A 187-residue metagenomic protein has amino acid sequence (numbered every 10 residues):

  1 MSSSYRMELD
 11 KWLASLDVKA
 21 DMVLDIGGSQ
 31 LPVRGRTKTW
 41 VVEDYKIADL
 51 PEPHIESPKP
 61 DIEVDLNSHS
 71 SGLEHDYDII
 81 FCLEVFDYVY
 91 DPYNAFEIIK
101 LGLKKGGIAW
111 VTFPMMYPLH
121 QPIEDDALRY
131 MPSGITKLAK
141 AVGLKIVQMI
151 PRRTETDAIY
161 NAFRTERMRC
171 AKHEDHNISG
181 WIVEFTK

Functional and structural regions predicted by a protein language model:
M1-H75, I79, S179: Conserved N-terminal segment of class I S-adenosyl-L-methionine
V18, Y90, K104: Short conserved AdoMet
D25, C82, V111: Redox-cofactor binding/interface segments in oxidoreductases and associated redox assembly factors
S29-V33, E52-P53, S68, F86-D87 (+2 more regions): Short, solvent-exposed loop/turn segments at secondary-structure junctions
H54, S70, V89-Y90, A139: Activation segment
I79-V85: A short beta-strand submotif of the Rossmann-like class I SAM-dependent methyltransferase core that lines
Y90-I98, I108-K187: S-adenosyl-L-methionine-dependent methyltransferase catalytic module, highlighting the catalytic core
